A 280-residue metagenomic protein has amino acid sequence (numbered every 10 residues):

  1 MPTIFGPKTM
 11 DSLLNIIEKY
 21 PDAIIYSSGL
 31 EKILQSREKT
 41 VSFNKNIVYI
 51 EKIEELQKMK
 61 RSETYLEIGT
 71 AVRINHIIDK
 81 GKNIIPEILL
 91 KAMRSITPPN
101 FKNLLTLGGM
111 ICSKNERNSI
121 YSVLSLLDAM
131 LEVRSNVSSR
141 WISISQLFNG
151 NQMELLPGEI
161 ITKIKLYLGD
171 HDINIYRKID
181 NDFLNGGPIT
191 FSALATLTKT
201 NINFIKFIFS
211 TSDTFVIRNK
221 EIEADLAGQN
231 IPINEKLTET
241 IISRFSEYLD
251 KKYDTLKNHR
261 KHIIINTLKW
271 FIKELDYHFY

Functional and structural regions predicted by a protein language model:
M1-Y280: C-terminal structural segment of proteins
